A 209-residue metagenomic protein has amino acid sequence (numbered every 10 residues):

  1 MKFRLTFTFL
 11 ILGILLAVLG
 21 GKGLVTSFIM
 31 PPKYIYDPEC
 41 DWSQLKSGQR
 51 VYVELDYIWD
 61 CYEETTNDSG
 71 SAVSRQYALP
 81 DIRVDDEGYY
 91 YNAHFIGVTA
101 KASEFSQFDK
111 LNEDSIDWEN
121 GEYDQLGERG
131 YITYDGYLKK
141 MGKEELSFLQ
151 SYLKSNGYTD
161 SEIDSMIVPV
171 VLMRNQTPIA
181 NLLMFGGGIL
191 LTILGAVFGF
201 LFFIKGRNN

Functional and structural regions predicted by a protein language model:
M1, R174-N175: Membrane-interface extramembranous regions at the lipid-water interface
M1-I35, A180-K205: Hydrophobic secretory-pathway targeting helix
L24-S47, I167-V171: Alpha-helical transmembrane signal-anchor/signal-peptide segments
C40-D135: Membrane-proximal low-complexity regions enriched in glycine and acidic/polar residues
A72-S74, L153-Y158, I189-T192: Short, low-complexity, polar/charged sequence segments that are solvent-exposed and flexible
Y123-R174: Extended, hydrophilic extramembrane loops/domains of integral membrane proteins
R207-N209: Cytoplasmic C-terminal tails of single-pass
